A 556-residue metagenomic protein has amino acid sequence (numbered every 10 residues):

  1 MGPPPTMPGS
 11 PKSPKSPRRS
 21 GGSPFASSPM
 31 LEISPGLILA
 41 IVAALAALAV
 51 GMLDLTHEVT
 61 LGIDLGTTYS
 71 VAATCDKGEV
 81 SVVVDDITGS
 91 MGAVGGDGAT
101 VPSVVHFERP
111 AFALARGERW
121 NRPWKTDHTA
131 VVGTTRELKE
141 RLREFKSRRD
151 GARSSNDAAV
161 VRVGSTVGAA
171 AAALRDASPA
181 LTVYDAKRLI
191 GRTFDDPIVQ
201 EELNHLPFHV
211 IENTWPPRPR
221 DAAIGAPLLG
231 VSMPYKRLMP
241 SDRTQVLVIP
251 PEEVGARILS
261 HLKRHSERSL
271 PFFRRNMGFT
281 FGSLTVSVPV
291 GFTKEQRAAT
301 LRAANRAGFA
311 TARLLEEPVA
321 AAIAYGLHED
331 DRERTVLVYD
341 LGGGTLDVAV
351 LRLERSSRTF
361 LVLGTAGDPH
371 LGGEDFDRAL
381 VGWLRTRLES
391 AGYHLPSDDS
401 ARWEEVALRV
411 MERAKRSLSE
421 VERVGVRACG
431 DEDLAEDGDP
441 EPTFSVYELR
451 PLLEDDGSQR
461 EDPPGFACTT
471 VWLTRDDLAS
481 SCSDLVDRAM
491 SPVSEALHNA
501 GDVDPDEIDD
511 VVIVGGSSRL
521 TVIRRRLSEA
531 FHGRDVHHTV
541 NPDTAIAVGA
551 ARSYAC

Functional and structural regions predicted by a protein language model:
M1-M30: Short, low-complexity, Lys/Arg-enriched N-terminal segments of secretory-pathway carbohydrate enzymes
P24-E201, E212-R220, S241-V248, R268-C556: Oxyanion-binding/catalytic loops of NTP- or PPi-dependent enzymes
L206-P240: Short acidic, low-complexity segments enriched in Ser/Thr/Gly/Pro
K263: Cofactor-binding beta-sheet edge motifs in enzyme active sites
